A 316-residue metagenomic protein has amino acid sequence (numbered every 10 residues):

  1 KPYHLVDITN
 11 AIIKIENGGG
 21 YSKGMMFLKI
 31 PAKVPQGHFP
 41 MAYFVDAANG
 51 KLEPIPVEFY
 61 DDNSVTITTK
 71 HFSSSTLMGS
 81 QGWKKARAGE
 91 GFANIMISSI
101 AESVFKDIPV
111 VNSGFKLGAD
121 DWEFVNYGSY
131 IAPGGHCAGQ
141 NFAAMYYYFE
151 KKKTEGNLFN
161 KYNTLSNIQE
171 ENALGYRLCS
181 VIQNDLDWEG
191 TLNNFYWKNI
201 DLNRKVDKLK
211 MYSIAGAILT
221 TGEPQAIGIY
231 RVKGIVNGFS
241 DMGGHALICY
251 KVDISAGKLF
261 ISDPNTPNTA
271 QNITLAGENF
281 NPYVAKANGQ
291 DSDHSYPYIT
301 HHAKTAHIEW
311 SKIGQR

Functional and structural regions predicted by a protein language model:
P2-A48, G82-K85: Proteolytic processing hotspots in large secreted/extracellular or virion-associated proteins and select intracellular
G19-M25, D62-S74: Extracellular interaction modules
M26-L28, A42-Y43, S75, C137 (+1 more regions): Residue-level detector of buried hydrophobic side-chain packing in well-ordered secondary-structure elements
N49-V57, N268-N272: Surface-exposed loop/edge segments in extracytoplasmic proteins
L77-A93, I97-I100, N237-G244, I254-R316: Cys-His-centered catalytic/binding microenvironment captured across papain-like cysteine peptidases and homologous
W83-G128: N-terminal module-boundary/linker segments of secreted carbohydrate-active enzymes
V111-L209: Cysteine-nucleophile protease catalytic domains, especially the papain-like/related folds used in DUB/UBL proteases
R204-S262: Active-site-adjacent substructure of cysteine-protease-like catalytic cores
